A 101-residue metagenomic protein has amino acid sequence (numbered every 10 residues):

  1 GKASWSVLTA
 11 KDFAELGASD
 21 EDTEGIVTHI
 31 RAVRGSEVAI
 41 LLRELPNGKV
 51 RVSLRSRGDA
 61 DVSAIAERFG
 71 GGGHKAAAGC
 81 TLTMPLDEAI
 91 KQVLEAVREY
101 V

Functional and structural regions predicted by a protein language model:
G1-R68, G73-V101: Hydrophobic helix-and-loop "lid/oligomerization" segment in the mid-to-C-terminal part of catalytic domains
